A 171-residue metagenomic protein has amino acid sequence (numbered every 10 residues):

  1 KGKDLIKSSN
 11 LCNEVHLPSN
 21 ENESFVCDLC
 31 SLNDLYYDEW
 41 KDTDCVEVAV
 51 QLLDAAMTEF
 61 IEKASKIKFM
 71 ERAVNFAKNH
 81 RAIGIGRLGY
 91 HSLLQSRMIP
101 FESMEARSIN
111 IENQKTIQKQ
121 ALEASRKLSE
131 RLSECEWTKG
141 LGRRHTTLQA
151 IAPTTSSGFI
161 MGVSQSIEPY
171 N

Functional and structural regions predicted by a protein language model:
K1-A77, R87-R97, V163, N171: Function-dense linear segments that define catalytic or interfacial modules in macromolecule-processing proteins
N22-E23, G84-G89, G142-T146, A152-S156: Short, well-ordered loop/turn elements at secondary-structure boundaries
C45, A82-G86, I117: Short, contiguous, pocket-lining structural segments that sit at or immediately flank catalytic/ligand-binding sites
V48-V74, K78, R97-T154: Internal maturation/activation junctions in enzymes
M104, P153-N171: C-terminal catalytic subdomain
